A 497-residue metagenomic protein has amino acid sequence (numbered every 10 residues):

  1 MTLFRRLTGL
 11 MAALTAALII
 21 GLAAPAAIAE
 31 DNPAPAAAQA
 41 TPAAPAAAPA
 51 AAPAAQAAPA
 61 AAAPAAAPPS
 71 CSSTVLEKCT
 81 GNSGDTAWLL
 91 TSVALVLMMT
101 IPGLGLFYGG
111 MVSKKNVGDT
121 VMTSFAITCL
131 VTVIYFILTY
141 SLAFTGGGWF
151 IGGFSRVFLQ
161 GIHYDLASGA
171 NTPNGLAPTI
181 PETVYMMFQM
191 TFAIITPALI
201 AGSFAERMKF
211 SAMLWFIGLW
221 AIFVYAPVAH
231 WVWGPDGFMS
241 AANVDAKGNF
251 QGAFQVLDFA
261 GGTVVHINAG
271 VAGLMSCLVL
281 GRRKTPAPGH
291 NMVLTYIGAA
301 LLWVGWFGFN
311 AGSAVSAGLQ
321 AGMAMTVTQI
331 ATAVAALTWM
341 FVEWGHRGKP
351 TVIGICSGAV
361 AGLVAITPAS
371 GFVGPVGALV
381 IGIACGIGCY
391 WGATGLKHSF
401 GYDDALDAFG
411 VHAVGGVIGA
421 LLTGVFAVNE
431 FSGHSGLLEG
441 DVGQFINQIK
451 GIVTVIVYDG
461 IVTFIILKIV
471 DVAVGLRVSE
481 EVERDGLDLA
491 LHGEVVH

Functional and structural regions predicted by a protein language model:
M1-R6: N-terminal secretory signal peptides that target proteins for export/translocation
L7-T8, F158: Small/flexible residues
G9-L10, D119: General helical structural elements
M11-A23: Bacterial N-terminal signal peptides
A17-L18, A26, Q39, L476: Residue-level marker of intrinsically disordered, low-complexity segments enriched for small/polar residues
A23-A29: Sec/Tat signal peptide C-region and signal peptidase I cleavage site
D31-H497: Glycine- and aromatic-enriched membrane alpha-helices
